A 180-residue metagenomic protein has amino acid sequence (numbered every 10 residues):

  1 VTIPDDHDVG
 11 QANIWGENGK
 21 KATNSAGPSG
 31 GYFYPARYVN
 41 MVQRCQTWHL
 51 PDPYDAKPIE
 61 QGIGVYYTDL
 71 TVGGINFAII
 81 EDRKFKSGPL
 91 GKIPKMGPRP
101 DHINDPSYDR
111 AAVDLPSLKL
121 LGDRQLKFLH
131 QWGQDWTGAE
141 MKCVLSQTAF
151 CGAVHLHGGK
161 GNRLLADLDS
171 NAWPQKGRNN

Functional and structural regions predicted by a protein language model:
V1-N180: Long, structured stretches of catalytic cores involved in phosphate-ester chemistry, encompassing
